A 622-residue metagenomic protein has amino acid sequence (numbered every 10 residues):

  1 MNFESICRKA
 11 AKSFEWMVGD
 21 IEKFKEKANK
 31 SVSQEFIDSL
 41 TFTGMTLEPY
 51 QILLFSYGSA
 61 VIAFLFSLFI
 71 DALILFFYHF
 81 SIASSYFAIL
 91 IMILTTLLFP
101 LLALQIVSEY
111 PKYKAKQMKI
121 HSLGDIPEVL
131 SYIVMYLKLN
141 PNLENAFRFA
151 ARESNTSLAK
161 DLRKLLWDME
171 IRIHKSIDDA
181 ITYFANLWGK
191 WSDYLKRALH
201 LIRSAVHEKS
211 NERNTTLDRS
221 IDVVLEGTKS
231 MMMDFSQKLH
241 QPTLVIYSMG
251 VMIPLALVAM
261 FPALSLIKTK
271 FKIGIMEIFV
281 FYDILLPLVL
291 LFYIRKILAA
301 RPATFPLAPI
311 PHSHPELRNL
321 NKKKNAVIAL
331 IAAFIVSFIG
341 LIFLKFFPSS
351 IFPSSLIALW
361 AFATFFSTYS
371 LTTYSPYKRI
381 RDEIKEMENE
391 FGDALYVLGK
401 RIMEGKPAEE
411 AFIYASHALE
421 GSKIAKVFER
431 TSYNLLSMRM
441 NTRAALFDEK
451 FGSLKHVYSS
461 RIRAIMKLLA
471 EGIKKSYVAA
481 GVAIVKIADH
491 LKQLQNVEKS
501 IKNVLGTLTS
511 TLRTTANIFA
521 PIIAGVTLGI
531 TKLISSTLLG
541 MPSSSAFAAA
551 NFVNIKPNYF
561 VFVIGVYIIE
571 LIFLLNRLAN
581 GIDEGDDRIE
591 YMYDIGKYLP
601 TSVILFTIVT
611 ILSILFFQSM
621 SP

Functional and structural regions predicted by a protein language model:
M1-K30, Y183-T216, D448-A483: Short, non-transmembrane cytosolic segments of multipass membrane proteins
M1-M45, L290-N319, I342-F346, Y374 (+3 more regions): Membrane-cytosol interface segments
F24-F66, A72-F80, P111, A115-P127 (+8 more regions): Membrane-interface, cytosolic juxtamembrane amphipathic helix immediately N-terminal to a transmembrane helix, enriched
A60-Y86, M249-I273, I335-I351, A520-A546 (+2 more regions): Juxtamembrane "helix exit" motif at the C-terminal ends of alpha-helical transmembrane segments in multi-pass membrane
F80-L98, K270-L285, F346-T364, V553-V566: Hydrophobic alpha-helical transmembrane segments
M92-F184, L320-I328, F338-G452, A464-G472 (+2 more regions): Juxtamembrane/interface alpha-helical elements of multi-pass membrane proteins
L102-I106, P287-A300, I339-I342, S367-S375 (+2 more regions): Alpha-helical transmembrane segments
V280-R295, V327-L341, E570-I572, T601-I611: Alpha-helical transmembrane segments of multi-pass membrane transporters/translocases
